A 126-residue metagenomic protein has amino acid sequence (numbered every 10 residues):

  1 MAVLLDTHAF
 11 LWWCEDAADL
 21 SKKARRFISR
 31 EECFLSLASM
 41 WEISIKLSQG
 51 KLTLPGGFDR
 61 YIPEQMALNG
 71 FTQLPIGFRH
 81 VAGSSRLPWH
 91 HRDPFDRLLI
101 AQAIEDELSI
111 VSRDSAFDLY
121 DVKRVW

Functional and structural regions predicted by a protein language model:
M1-S36, Q49-E64, D106, S115: Short, well-structured N-terminal submotif of metal-dependent ribonuclease cores
L5, L35-L37, P75, S112 (+1 more regions): Hydrophobic residues in well-ordered beta-strands that form the structural core
D6, E42, D96, D114: Acidic active-site catalytic centers that drive phospho-/nucleotidyl reactions and related ester hydrolyses
T7-H8, I43, S84, A103: Generic structural signal for small/hydrophobic residues in well-ordered secondary structure, especially within
L11, S44, D118: Nucleotide phosphate-binding site architecture
W12-W13, W41, W126: Signature tryptophan residues that serve as conserved aromatic anchors
P55-D59, P63-R113: Active-site neighborhoods of divalent-metal-dependent phosphate/nucleic-acid chemistry enzymes
S115-K123: Short loop/helix-cap segments at secondary-structure boundaries that form the rim of catalytic
